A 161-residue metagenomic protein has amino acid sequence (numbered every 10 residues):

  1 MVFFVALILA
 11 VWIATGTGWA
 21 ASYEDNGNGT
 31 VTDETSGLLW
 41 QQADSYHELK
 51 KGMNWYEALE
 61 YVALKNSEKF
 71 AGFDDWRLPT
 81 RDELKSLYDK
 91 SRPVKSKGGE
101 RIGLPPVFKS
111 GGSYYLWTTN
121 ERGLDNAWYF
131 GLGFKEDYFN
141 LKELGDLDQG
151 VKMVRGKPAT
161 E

Functional and structural regions predicted by a protein language model:
F4-G16: Bacterial N-terminal signal peptides
W19-W76, G150-V154: Extracellular adhesion/carbohydrate-recognition regions
S22-D25, K109-S110, D146: Short solvent-exposed loop/turn micro-motifs enriched in small/polar/acidic residues
L59-D75, R81-G131: An exposed tryptophan-centered "aromatic clamp" motif
D137-L141: Carbohydrate-recognition loop of C-type lectin domains
K142-E161: Short, structured beta-strand segments at or near domain termini in extracellular proteins/domains
